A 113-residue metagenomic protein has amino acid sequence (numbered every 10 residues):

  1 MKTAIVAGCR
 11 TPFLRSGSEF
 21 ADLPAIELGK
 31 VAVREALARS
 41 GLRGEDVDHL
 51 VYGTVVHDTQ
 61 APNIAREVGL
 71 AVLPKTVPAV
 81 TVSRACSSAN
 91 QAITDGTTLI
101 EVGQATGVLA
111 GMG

Functional and structural regions predicted by a protein language model:
M1, L42-E45, K75, G103: Structured loop/turn residues at beta-strand edges in well-structured enzyme cores
M1-A32, A92-G113: Conserved beta-strand-centric core segments of catalytic alpha/beta enzyme folds
R10, V33-A38, G69: Short amphipathic alpha-helical segments enriched in leucine
L23, T54-T106: Conserved catalytic cysteine-centered active-site region of acyl-thioester-dependent Claisen-condensing enzymes
R34-D48: Phosphate/pyrophosphate-binding loops at sites that engage ATP/ADP/AMP, CoA/4′-phosphopantetheine, polyphosphate
D46, V51, L109-A110: Short beta-strand segments at enzyme active-site cores
L50, T81-V82, G113: Residue-level "edge-of-site" marker
